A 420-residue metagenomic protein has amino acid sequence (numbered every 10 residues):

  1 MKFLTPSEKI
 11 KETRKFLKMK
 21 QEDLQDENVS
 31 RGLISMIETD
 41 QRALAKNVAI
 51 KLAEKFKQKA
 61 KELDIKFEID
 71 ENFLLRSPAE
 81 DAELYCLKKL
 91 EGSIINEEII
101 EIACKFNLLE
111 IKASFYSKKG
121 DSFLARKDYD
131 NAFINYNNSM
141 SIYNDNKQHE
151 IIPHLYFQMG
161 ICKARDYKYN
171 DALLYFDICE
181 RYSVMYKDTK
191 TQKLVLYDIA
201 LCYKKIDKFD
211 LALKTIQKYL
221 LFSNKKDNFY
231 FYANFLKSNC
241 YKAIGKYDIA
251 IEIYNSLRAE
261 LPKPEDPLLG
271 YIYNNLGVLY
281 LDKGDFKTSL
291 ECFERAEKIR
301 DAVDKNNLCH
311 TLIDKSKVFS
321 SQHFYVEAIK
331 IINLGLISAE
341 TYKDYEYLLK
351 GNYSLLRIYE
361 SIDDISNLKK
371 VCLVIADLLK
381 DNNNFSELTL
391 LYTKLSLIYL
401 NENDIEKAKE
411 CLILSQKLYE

Functional and structural regions predicted by a protein language model:
M1-L17: A short, Lys/Arg-rich alpha-helix, primarily the initiator
L17-M36: Short alpha-helical DNA-recognition segment
A45-I69: DNA major-groove recognition helix of helix-turn-helix/homeodomain DNA-binding modules
C86-E98, A125-N138, Y167-I178, D207-Q217 (+4 more regions): Helix-turn-helix repeat elements of alpha-solenoid scaffolds
I100-C104, N137-N144, D177-K187, Q217-N224 (+5 more regions): Amphipathic alpha-helical segments of tetratricopeptide repeats
S114, H154, L194, Y232-N234 (+7 more regions): Residue register of alpha-helical TPR repeats
